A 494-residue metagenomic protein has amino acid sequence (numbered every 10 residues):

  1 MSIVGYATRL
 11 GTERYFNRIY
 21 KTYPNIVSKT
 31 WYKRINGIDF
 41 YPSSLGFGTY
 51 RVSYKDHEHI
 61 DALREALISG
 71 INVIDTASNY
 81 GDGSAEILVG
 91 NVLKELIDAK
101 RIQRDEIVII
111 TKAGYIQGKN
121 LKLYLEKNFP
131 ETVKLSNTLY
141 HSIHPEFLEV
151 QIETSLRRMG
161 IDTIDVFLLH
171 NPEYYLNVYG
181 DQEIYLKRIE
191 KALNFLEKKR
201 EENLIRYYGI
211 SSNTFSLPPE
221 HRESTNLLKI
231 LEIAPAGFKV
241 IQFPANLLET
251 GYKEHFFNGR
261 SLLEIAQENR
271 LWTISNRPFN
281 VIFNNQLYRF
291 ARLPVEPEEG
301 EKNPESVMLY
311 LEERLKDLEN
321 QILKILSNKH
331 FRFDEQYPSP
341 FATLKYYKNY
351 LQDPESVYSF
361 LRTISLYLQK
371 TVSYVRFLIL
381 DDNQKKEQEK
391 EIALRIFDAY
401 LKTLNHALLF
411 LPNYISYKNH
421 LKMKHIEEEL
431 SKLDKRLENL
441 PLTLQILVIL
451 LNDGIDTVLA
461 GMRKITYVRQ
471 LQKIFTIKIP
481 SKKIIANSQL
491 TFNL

Functional and structural regions predicted by a protein language model:
M1-K127, E146, E153, D162 (+10 more regions): N-terminal binding-site loop/beta-alpha segment at the start of enzyme catalytic domains that lines or forms
S2-Y32, D82, P172-L494: Beta/alpha (TIM)-barrel catalytic core signal, keyed to glycine-rich beta->alpha loops juxtaposed to Asp/Glu that bind
L45, I74, I164-F167, Y208 (+2 more regions): Hydrophobic residues within beta-strands of alpha/beta enzymes
L45-E58, T132-E149, V178-E183, F215-P219 (+1 more regions): Active-site mouth loops of central-metabolism enzymes
I87-I97, I152-L156, L196, E223-I233: Short, well-ordered amphipathic alpha-helices
V108-I110, V166-L168, Y207-N213: Outer-envelope exported proteins of Gram-negative bacteria
N128-T132, E173: Short, basic/glycine-rich phosphate-binding loops at helix/coil junctions that contact nucleotide phosphates
T154-D181: Active-site groove signature of glycoside hydrolases
